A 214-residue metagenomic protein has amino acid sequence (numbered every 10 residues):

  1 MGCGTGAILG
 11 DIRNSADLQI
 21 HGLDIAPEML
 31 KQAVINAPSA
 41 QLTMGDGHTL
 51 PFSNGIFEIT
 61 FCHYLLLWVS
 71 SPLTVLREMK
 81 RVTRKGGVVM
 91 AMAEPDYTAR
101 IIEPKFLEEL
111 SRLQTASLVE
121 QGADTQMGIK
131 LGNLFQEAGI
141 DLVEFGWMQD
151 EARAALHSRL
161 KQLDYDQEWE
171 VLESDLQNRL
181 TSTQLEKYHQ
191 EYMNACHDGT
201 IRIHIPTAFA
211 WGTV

Functional and structural regions predicted by a protein language model:
M1-T49: Class I SAM-dependent methyltransferase SAM/SAH-binding core
G4-A7, I12, T74, E108 (+1 more regions): S-adenosyl-L-methionine-dependent methyltransferase catalytic core, i.e., the SAM/SAH-binding region
H48-T60: A short acidic, Gly/Pro-enriched loop at the edge of an enzyme's catalytic core that lines a small-molecule cofactor
E58-L73: A short SAM/SAH-binding and catalytic strip from SAM-dependent methyltransferases
L73-V88: A short glycine-rich, Lys/Arg-flanked "PGG" loop and its adjoining helix->strand segment in the class I
M90-S158, S174: Conserved catalytic/acceptor-binding region of the Class I
A138-D141, P206-V214: Core SAM-dependent methyltransferase catalytic element
L142-R202: C-terminal helical/coil "lid" or tail adjacent to the Rossmann-like core of SAM-dependent
